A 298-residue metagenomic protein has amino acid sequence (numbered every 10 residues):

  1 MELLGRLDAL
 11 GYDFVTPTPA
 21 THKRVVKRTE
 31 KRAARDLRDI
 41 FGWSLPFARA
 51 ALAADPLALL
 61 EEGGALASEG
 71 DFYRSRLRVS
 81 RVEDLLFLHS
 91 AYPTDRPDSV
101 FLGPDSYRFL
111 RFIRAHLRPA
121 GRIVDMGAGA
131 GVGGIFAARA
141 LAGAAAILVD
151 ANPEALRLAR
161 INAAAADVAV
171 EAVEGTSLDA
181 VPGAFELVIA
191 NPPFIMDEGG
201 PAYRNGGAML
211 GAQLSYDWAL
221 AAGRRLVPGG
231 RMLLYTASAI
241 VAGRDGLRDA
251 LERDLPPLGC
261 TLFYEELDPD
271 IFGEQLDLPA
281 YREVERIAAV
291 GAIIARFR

Functional and structural regions predicted by a protein language model:
M1-E83: N-terminal auxiliary segments of SAM/dcSAM-dependent transferases
D71-H116: Class I SAM-dependent transferase core
S90-A91, V173-G175, E265-L267: Conserved beta-strand termini and adjacent loop/short-helix elements that scaffold enzyme active sites in alpha/beta
P93-R96, G200-Y203, A239: A short, flexible beta-alpha/helix-coil linker loop
G103-A190, M196-G200: Conserved SAM/SAH cofactor-binding pocket of Class I
A202-Q213: A mobile, often basic/glycine-rich helix-loop segment that functions as the active-site lid/recognition loop
A212-D270: Conserved Class I SAM-dependent methyltransferase catalytic core
D254, D277-R298: Core SAM-dependent methyltransferase catalytic element
